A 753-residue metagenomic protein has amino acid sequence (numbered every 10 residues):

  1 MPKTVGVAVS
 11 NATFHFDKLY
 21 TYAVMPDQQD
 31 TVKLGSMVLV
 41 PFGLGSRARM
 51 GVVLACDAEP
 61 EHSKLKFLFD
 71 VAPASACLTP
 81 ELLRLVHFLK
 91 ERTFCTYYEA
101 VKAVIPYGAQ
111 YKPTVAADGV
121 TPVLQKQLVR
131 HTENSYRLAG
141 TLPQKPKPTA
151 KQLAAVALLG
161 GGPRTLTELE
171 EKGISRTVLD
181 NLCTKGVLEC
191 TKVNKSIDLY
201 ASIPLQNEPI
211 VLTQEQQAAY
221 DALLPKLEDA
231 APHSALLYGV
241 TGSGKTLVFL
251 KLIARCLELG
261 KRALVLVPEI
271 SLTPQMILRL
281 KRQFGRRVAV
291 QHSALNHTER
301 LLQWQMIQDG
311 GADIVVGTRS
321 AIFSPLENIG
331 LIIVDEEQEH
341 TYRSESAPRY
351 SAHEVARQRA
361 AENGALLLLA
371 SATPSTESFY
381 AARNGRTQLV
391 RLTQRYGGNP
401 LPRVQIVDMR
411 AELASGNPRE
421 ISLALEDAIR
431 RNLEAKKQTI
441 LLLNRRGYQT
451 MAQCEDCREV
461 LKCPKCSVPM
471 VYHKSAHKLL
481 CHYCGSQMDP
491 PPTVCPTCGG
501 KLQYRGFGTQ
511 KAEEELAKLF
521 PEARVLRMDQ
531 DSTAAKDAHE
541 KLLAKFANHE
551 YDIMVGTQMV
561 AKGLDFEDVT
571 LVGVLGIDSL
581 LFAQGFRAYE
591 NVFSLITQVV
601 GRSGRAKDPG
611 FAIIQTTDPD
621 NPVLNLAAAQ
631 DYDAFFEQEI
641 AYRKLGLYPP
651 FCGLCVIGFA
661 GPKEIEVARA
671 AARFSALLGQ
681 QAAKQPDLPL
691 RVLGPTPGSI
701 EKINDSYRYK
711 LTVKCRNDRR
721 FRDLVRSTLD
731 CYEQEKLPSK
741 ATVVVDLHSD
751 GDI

Functional and structural regions predicted by a protein language model:
M1-S371, R383-N399, Q681, R719-R726 (+1 more regions): Accessory, non-ATPase domains that flank or precede helicase/AAA+ motor cores in DNA-metabolism machines
P2-T4, D17, S46, K436 (+4 more regions): A general secondary-structure signal for short beta-strands and their flanking turns/coil in non-transmembrane regions
T13, F520-A523, L678-R691, E735-K740: Short secondary-structure junctions
P60-S75, T696-G698, K702-K714: Solvent-exposed, membrane-proximal periplasmic/extracellular interface segments of envelope transport and secretion
Q206-T213, Q217, D221, A231-A668 (+4 more regions): Inter-lobe coupling/hinge segments of SF2-like helicase ATPases
A671: Flexible catalytic loop/linker elements that gate and position reactive groups at enzyme active sites
A676, Q680-I703, Y707, V743-D750: A carboxyl-terminal module marker
